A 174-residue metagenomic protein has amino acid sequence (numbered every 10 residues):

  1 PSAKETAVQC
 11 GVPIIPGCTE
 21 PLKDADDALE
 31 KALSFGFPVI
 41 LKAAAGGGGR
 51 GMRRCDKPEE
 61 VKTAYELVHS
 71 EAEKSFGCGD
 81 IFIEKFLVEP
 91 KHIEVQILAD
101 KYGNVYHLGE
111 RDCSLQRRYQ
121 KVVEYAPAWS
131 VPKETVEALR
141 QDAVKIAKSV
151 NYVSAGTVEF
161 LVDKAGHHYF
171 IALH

Functional and structural regions predicted by a protein language model:
P1-V158, V162-H174: N-terminal beta-alpha lobe that positions the nucleotide/phosphoryl donor in ATP/NTP-coupled carboxylate activation
